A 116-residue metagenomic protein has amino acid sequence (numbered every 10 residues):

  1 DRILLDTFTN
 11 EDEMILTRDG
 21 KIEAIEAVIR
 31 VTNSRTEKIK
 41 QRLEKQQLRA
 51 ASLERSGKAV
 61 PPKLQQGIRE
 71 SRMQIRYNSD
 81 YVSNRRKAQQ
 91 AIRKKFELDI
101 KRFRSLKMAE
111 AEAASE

Functional and structural regions predicted by a protein language model:
D1-E26, L53: Short, charge-rich amphipathic alpha-helices with coiled-coil/heptad character
D12-D19, E26, N33, K40 (+4 more regions): Soluble non-cytosolic domains of exported or imported proteins
I29-L43, V82, Q89: Long amphipathic alpha-helices with heptad-repeat character, especially coiled-coil-forming segments used
K45-E116: Charged, long alpha-helical assembly modules
